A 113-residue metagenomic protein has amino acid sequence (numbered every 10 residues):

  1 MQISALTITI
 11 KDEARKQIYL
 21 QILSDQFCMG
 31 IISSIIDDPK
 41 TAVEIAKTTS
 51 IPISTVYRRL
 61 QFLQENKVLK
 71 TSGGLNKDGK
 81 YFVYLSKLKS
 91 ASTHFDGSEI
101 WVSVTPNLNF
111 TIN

Functional and structural regions predicted by a protein language model:
Q2-M29: Short alpha-helical segments that sit at the start of domains
Q26-C28, D37-T41: Short capping segments at the starts of secondary-structure elements
E44-S50: A short acidic, leucine-rich amphipathic alpha-helix
K47, Q64-E65: Alpha-helical residues within the helix-turn-helix
K67, G73: Glycine-centered, phosphate/nucleic-acid-interacting loop/turn motifs that mediate DNA/RNA or nucleotide
K77-N113: Conserved segment of winged-helix/HTH DNA-binding domains
